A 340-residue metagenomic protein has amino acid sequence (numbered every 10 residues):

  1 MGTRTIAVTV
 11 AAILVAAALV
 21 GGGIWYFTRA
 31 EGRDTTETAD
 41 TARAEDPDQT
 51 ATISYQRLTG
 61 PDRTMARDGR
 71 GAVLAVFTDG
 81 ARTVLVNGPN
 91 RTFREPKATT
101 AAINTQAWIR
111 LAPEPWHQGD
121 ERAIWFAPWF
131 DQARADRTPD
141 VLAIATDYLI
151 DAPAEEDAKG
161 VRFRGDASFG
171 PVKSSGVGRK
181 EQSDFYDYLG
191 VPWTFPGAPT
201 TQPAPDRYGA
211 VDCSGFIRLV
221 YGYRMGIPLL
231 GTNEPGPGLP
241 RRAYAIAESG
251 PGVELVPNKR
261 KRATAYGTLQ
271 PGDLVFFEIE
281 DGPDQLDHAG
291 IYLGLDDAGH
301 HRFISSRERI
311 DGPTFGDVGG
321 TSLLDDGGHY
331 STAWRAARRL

Functional and structural regions predicted by a protein language model:
M1-P139: N-terminal secretion targeting segments of exported proteins
G32-R33, T38, A204, R260-A263 (+1 more regions): Short secondary-structure capping micro-motifs at structural edges
E45-V76, G299-L340: Low-complexity, Gly/Ser/Thr/Pro-rich intrinsically disordered linker/tail segments
T92-P235: N-terminal capping segments
D206-S214, V253-A263, G267, G327-S331: Catalytic cores of extracellular degradative/oxidative enzymes
E234-I310: ...with weaker cross-activation on analogous glycine-rich loops/strands in unrelated enzymes
